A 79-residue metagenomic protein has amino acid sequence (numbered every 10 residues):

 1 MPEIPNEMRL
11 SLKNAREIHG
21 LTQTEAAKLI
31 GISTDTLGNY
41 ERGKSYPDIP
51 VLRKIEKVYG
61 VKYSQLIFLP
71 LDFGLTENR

Functional and structural regions predicted by a protein language model:
M1-I18: A short, Lys/Arg-rich alpha-helix, primarily the initiator
M1-P2, K57, Q65-R79: Short, charged recognition helix plus adjacent turn of helix-turn-helix-like nucleic-acid-binding domains
S11, T22, D48-V51, K62: Residues that mark the N-terminal boundary/hinge immediately upstream of a DNA-recognition element
E17, G31, R42-K44, L71: Residue-level detection of the helix-turn-helix DNA-binding "recognition helix"
E17, K28, K57: Alpha-helical residues within the helix-turn-helix
G20-N39: Short alpha-helical DNA-recognition segment
K44-K57: Short, basic-rich loop-to-helix N-cap that marks the start of a DNA-contacting helix
